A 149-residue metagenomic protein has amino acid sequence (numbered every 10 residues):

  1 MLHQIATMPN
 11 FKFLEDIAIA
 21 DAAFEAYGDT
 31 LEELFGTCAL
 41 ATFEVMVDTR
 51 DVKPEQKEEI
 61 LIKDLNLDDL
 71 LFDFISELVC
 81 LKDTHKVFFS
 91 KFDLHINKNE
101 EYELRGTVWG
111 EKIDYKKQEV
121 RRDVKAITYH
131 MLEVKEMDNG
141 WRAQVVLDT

Functional and structural regions predicted by a protein language model:
I5-T149: N-terminal intrinsically disordered, cationic/polar leader segments that include organellar targeting peptides
